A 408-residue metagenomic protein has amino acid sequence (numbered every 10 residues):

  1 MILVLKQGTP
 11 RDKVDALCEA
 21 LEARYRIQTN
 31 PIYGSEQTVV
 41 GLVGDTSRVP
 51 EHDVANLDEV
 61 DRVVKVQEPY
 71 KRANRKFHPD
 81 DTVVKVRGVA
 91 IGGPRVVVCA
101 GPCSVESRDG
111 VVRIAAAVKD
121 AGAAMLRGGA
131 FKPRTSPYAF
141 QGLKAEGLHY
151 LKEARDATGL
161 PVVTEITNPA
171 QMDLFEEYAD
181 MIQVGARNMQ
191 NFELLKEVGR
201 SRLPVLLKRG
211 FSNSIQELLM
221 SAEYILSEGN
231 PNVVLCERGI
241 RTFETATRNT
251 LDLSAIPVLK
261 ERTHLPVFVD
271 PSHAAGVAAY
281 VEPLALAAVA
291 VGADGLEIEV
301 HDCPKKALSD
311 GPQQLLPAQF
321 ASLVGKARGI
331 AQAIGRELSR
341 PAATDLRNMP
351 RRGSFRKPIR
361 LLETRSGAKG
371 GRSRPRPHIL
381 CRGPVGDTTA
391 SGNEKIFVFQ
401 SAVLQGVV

Functional and structural regions predicted by a protein language model:
M1-V98, P341-L346, S354: Non-catalytic terminal accessory/regulatory regions of metabolic enzymes
V96-R113, P137-Q141, P161-E165, A186 (+2 more regions): Active-site mouth loops of central-metabolism enzymes
V97-G101, L126-G128, V162-T164, I182-V184 (+4 more regions): Hydrophobic faces of well-ordered beta-strands that scaffold small-molecule active sites in alpha/beta enzyme cores
G122, L174-Q183, G199-V205, L226-N232 (+2 more regions): Glycine-enriched alpha-helix->loop->beta-strand junction motifs that scaffold or abut catalytic
R127-A145, D302-P312: Glycine-rich, proline-tolerant flexible connector loops at the mouths of alpha/beta enzymes
A130-R134, N188-S254: Conserved anion-binding
P133-A179, N191-L194: N-terminal active-site wall of soluble small-molecule enzyme domains
Q141-V163, V198-P204, S254-V267, L315-I334: Alpha-helix-loop-beta-strand connector modules within alpha/beta enzyme cores
